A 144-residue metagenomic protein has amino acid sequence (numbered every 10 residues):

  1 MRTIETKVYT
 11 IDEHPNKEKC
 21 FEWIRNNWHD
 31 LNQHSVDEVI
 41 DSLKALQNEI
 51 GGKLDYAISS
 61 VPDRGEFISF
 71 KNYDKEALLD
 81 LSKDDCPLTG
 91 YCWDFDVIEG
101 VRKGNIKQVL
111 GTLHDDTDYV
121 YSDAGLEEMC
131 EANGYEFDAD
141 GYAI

Functional and structural regions predicted by a protein language model:
M1-I144: Alpha-helical propensity feature that highlights long, continuous alpha-helices across diverse contexts
